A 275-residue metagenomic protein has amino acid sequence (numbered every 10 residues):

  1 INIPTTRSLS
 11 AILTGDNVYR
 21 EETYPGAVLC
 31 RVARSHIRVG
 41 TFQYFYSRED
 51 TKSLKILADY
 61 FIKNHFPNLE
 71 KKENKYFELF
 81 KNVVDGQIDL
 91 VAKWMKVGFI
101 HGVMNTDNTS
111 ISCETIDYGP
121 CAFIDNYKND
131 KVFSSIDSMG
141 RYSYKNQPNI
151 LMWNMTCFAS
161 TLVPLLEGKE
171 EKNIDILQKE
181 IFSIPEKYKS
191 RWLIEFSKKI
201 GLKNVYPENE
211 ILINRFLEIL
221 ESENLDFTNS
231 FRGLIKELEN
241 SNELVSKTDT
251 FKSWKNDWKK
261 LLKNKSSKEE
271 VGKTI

Functional and structural regions predicted by a protein language model:
N2-N17: Glycine-rich phosphate/pyrophosphate-binding loops and their adjacent beta-strand/loop elements at enzyme active sites
R7-S10, R38, S230: Generic structural signal for residues positioned in beta-strands
G15-H101, I111-I211: ATP-dependent phospho-/nucleotidyl transfer catalytic cores
D107: Conserved protein-kinase catalytic-loop position immediately C-terminal to the HRD catalytic Asp
G168-T274: Helix-loop elements that line ligand-binding/catalytic pockets
